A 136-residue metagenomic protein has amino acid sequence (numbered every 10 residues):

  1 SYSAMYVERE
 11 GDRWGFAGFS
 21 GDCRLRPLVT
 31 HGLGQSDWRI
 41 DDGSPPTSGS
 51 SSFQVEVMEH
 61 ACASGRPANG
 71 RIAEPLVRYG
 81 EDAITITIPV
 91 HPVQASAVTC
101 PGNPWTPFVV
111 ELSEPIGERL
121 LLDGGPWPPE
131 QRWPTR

Functional and structural regions predicted by a protein language model:
S1-R136: Exposed, flexible binding/inhibitory loops of compact, secreted disulfide-stabilized domains
